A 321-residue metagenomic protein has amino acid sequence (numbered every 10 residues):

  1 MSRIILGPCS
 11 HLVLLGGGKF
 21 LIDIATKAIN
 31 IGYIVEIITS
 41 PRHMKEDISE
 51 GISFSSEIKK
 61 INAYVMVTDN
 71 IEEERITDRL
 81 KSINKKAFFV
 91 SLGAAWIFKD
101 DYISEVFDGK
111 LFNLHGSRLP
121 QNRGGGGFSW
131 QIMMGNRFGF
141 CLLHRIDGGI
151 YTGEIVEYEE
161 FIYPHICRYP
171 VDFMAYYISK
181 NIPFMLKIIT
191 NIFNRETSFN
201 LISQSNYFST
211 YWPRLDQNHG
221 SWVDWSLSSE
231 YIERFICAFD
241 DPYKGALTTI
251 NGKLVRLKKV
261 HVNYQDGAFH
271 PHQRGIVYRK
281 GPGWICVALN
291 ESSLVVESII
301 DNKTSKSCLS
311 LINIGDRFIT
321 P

Functional and structural regions predicted by a protein language model:
M1-Y243, L247, E291-V295, D301-P321: One-carbon transfer enzymes
G139, K253, G283: Short beta-strand or tight-loop elements that sit immediately N-terminal to catalytic metal-binding acidic residues
I146, V260-V262, K280, I299: Residue-level recognition of beta-strand microenvironments
W225, K253-P271: Short, solvent-exposed recognition patches
I232, L257, I276-V277: Conserved hydrophobic positions within beta-strands
T249-K253, A288-N290: Short strand-coil-strand connectors
L257, V296-E297: Generic detector of short, aliphatic-rich beta-strand segments that form the cores of beta-sheets in diverse domain
N263-V295: Low-complexity, glycine/alanine/valine/leucine- and proline-rich hydrophobic stretches
